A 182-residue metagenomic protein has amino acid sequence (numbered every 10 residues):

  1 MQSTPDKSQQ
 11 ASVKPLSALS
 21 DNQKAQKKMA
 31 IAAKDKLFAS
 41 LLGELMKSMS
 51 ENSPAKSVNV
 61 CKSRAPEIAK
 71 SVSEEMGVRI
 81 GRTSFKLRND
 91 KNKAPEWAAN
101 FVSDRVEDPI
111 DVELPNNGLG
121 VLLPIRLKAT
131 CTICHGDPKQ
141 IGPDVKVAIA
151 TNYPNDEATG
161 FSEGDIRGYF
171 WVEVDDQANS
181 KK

Functional and structural regions predicted by a protein language model:
T4-K128, Q140-K182: Extracytoplasmic c-type cytochrome modules immediately beyond a signal peptide or single-pass transmembrane anchor
T132-K139: Detector for the c-type heme attachment site
